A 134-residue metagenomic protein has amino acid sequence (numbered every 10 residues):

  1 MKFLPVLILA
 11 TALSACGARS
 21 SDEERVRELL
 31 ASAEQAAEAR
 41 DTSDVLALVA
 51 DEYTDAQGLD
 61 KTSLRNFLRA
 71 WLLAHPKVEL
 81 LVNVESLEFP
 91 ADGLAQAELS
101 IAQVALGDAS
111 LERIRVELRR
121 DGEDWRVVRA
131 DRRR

Functional and structural regions predicted by a protein language model:
M1-S14: Sec-dependent bacterial lipoprotein signal peptides
A15-A39, D44-A47: Short, low-complexity N-terminal intrinsically disordered segments enriched in polar/charged residues
R19-V26, E38, Q57-K61, G107-L111: Solvent-exposed, acidic/flexible segments
L46-L59: Short, solvent-exposed secondary-structure junction/capping segments
E52-T54, Q103-A105, R133-R134: Solvent-exposed loop/turn segments at secondary-structure junctions within structured extracellular/periplasmic domains
N66-L111: Surface-exposed, charged secondary-structure patches
A109-R134: Short beta-strand edge/turn micro-motifs at domain boundaries
